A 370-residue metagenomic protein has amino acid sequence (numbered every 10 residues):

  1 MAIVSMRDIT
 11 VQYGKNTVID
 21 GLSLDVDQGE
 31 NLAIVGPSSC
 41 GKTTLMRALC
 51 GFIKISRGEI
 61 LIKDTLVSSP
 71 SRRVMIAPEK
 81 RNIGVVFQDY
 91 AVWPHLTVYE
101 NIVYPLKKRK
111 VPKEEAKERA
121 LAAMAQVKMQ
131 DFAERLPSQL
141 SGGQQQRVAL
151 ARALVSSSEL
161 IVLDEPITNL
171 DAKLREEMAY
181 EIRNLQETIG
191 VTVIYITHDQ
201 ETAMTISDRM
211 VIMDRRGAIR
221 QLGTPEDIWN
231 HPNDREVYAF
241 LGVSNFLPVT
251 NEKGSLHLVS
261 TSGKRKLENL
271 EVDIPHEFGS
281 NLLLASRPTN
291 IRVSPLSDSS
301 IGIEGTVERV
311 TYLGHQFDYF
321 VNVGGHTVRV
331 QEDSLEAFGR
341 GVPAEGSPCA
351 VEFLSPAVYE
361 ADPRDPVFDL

Functional and structural regions predicted by a protein language model:
V35-P37: The feature captures the beta-strand-to-loop junction immediately N-terminal to the Walker
T43-M46, V148: ABC ATPase nucleotide-binding domain helices that frame the ATP-binding cleft
C50: Helix-to-loop junction immediately C-terminal to a conserved catalytic motif
G58-P70: Conserved ABC transporter NBD signature motif
N82-G84, Q88, V92-E236: ABC ATPase nucleotide-binding domains
N230, T261-T311, E336-L370: Glycine/charge-rich catalytic "coupling/switch" loops of P-loop NTPases
